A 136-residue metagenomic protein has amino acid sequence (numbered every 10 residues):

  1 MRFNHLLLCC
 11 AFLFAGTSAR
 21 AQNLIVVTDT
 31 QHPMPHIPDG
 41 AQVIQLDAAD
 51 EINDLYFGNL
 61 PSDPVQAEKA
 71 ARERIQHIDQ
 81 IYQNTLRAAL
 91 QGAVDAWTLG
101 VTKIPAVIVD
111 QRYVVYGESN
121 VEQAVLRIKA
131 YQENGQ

Functional and structural regions predicted by a protein language model:
N4-G16: Bacterial N-terminal signal peptides
T17-A21: Sec/Tat signal peptide C-region and signal peptidase I cleavage site
V27-M34: Short, polar loop motifs at secondary-structure junctions
I37-P64: Early exported N-terminus immediately downstream of N-terminal targeting peptides
R72-I78: Acidic/histidine-rich, surface-exposed loop or edge segments in extracytoplasmic proteins
I78-V101: Thioredoxin-like thiol-disulfide oxidoreductase module
P105-V115: A short, hydrophobic beta-strand/beta-hairpin element that forms part of a small beta-sheet core
G117-Q136: C-terminal partner/receptor-binding element of secreted or periplasmic proteins
